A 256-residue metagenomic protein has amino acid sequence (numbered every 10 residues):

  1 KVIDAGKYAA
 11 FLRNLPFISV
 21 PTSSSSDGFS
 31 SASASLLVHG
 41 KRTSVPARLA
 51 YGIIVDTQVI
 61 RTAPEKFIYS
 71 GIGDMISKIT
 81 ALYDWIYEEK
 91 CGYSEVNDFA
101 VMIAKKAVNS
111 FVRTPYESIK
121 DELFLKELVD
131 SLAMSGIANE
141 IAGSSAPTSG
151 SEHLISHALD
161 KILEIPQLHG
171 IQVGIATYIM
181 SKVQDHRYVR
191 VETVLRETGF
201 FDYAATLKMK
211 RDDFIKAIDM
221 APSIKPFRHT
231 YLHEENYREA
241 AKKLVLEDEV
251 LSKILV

Functional and structural regions predicted by a protein language model:
K1-I18, E117-L125: N-terminal small/polar loop signature for handling phosphorylated ligands or for N-terminal nucleophile
K1-Y8, S26-F29, T148: Short glycine/serine/threonine-rich phosphate/pyrophosphate-binding segments that cradle anionic phosphate groups
V2, I54, S151: Generic enzyme active-site microenvironment
G6, D27, T62, A158-L159: Generic hydrophobic alpha-helical membrane-span motif
F11-A107: A glycine/threonine-rich phosphate-anchoring loop and its flanking beta-alpha core in nucleotide/phosphate-binding
M75, D185-V256: C-terminal charged capping/lid subdomain of soluble metabolic enzymes
I79-E88, G143-A146, V183-R190, F227-H229: Short helix-capping/linker segments at secondary-structure and domain boundaries
F99-D202, M209: Active-site segments that bind and position negatively charged phosphate/pyrophosphate groups
